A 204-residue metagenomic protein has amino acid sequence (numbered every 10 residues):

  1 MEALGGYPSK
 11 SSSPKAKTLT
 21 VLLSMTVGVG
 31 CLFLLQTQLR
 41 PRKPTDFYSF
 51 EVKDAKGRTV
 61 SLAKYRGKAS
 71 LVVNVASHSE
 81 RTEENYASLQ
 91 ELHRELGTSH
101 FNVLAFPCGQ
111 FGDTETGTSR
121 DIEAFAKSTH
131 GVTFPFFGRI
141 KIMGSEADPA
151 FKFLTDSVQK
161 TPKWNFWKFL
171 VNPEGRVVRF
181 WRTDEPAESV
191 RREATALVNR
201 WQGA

Functional and structural regions predicted by a protein language model:
M1-E51: N-terminal targeting signals for export/organelle localization
F33-A63, R81-E84, P149: N-terminal "domain-start" segment that seeds a small globular fold
R66-S70, G97-N102, H130-P135, N165 (+1 more regions): Loop/turn elements at helix/coil->beta-strand transitions in domains of secreted/extracellular proteins
K68, V75-S79, P107: Short pre-active-site segment immediately N-terminal to redox-active cysteine/selenocysteine motifs in thiol-based
R81-D148: Structural microenvironment flanking redox-active thiols in thiol-disulfide oxidoreductases
P149-A204: Thiol-/selenol-based redox modules, centered on thioredoxin-like and closely related oxidoreductase domains
